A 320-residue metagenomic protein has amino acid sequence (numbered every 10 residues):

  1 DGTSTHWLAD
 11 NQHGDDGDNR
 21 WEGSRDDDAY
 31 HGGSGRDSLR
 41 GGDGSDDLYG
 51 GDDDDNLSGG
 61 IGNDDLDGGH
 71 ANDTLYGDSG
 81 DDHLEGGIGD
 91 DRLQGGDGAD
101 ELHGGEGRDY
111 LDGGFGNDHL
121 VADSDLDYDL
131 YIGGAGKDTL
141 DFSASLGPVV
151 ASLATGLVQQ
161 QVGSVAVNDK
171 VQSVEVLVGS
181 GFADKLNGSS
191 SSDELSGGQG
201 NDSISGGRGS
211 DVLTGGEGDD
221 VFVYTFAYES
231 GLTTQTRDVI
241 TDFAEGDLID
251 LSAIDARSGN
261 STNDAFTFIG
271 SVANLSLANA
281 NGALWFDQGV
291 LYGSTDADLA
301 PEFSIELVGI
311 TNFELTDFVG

Functional and structural regions predicted by a protein language model:
D1-N19, R25-D28, D81, D123-V167 (+3 more regions): GD-rich hexapeptide-repeat beta-solenoids
T5, H13-G14, E22-G23, H31-G32 (+21 more regions): Glycine-centered beta-turn/loop sites at beta-strand termini
D18, D27, R36, S45 (+15 more regions): Consensus positions within tandem repeat domains that build extended binding/scaffold surfaces
H31, D67, L84-E85, D100-G104 (+6 more regions): Short, solvent-exposed secondary-structure boundary motifs
D47, D54, D81, D90-R92 (+7 more regions): Well-ordered beta-strand positions in beta-sheet-rich domains
D129, D138, D193, D202 (+4 more regions): Residue-level detector of short, conserved catalytic/binding motifs and their immediate flanks
G147, V162, S203, D219-G320: Acidic glycine/aspartate-rich repeat arrays in secreted/surface proteins
